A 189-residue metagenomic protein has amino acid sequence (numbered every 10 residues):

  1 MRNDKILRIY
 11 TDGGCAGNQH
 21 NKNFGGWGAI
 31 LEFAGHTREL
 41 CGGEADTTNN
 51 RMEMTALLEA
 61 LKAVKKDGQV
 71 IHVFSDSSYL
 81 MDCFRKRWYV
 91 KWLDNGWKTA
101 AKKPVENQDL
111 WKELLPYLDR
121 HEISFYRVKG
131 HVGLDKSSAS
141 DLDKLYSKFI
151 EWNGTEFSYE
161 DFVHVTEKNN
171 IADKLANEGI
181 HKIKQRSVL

Functional and structural regions predicted by a protein language model:
M1-R51, T55, K62-A63, Q69 (+3 more regions): RNase H-like nuclease fold core
G14-H20, L58-K168: RNase H catalytic domain
A45-R51, D161-N170: Active-site metal-coordination segments of metallo-dependent hydrolases
I150-E156, V165, N170-L189: Flexible, low-complexity interdomain linkers flanking nucleic-acid-processing modules
